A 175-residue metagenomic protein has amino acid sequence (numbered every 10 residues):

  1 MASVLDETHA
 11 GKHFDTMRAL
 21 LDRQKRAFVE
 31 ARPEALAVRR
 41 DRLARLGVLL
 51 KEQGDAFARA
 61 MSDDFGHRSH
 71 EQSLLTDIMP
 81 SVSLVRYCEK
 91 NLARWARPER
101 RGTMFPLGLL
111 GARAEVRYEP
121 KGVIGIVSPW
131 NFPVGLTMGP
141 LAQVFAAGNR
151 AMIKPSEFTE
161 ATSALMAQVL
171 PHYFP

Functional and structural regions predicted by a protein language model:
M1-R113: N-terminal Rossmann-like NAD(P)+-binding subdomain of aldehyde/semialdehyde dehydrogenases
M104-P175: Rossmann-like NAD(P) dinucleotide-binding subdomain of oxidoreductase/dehydrogenase enzymes
